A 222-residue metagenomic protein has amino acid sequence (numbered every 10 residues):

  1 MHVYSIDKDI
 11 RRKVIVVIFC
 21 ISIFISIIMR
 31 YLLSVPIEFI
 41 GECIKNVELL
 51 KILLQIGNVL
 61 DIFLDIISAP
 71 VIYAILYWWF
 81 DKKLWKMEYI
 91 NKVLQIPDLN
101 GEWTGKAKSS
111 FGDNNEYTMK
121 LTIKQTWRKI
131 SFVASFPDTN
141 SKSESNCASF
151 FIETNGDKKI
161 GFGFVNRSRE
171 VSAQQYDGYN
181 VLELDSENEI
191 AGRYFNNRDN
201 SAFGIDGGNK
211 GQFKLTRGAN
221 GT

Functional and structural regions predicted by a protein language model:
M1-D98, S109-S110, K214-T222: Amphipathic/hydrophobic helical signal segments and adjacent flexible N-terminal regions that mediate secretion
K86-T222: Central antiparallel beta-sheet cores of small beta-barrel/beta-sandwich binding domains
